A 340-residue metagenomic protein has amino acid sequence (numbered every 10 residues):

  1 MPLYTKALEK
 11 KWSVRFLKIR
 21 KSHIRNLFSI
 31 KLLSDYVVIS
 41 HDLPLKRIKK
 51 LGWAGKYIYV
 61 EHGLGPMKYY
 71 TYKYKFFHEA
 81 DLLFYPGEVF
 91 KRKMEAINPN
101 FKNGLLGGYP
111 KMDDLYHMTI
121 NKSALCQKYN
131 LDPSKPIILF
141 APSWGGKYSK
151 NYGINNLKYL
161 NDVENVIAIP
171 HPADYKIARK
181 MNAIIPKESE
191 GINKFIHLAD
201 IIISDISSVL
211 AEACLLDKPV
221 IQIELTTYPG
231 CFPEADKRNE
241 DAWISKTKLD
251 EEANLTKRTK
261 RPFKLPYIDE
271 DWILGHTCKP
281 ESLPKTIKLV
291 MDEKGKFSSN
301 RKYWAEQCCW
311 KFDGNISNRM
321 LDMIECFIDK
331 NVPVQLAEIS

Functional and structural regions predicted by a protein language model:
M1, G107-K180, K279, W310-I316: Conserved catalytic-core segment of nucleotide-activated headgroup transferases in glycan assembly
M1-T119, G146: Active-site and donor-binding regions of nucleotide-sugar-utilizing enzymes
R15-S22, I184-S189, W272-T286: Short acidic-hydrophobic, aromatic-tinged amphipathic segments that line or gate anion-handling sites
S34-Y36, H78-L83, N165-V166, L198-I202 (+1 more regions): Short active-site oxyanion
V37, W53-Y59, K187-E240: A donor-sugar binding/catalytic signature common to diverse glycosyltransferases and related nucleotide-sugar
L43-P44, V89-F90, D174, S208-V209 (+1 more regions): Alpha-helix capping/helix-boundary segments
D174-I192: Nucleotide-activated donor-binding/catalytic signature segment of Leloir-type glycosyltransferases, i.e., the conserved
A235, I244-S340: C-terminal amphipathic helix plus adjacent low-complexity, charged tail appended to glycosyltransferase catalytic
